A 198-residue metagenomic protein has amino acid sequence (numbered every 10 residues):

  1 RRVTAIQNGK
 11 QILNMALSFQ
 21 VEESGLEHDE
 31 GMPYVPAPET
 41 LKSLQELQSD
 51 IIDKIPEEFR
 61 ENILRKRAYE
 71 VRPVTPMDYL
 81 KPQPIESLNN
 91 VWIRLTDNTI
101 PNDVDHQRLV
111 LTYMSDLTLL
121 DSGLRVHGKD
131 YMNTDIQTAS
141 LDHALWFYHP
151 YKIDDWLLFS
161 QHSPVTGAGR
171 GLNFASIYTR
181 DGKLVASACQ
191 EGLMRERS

Functional and structural regions predicted by a protein language model:
R1-S198: Terminal targeting signals and extreme-terminal segments of soluble enzymes
